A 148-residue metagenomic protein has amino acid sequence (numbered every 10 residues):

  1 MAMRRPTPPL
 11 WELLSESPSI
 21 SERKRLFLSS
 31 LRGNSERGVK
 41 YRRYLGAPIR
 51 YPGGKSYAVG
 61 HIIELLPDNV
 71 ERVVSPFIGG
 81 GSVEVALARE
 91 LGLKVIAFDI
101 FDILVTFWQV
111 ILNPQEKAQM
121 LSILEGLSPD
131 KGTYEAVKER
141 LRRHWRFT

Functional and structural regions predicted by a protein language model:
A2-I78, S82-V83, E90: S-adenosyl-L-methionine
W11, E90-T148: Class I S-adenosyl-L-methionine-dependent methyltransferase module
